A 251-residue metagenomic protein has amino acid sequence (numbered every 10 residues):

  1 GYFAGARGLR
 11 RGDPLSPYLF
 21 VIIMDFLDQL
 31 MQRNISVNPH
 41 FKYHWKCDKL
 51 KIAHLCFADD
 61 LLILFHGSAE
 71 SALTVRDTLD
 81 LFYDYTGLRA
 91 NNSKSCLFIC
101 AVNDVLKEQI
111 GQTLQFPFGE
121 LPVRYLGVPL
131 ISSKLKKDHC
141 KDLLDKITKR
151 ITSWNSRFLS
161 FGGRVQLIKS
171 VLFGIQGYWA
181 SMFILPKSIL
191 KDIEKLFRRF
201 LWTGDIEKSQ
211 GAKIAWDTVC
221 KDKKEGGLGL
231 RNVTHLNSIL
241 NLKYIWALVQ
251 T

Functional and structural regions predicted by a protein language model:
G1-T251: Nucleotidyl polymerases of mobile genetic elements and RNA viruses
